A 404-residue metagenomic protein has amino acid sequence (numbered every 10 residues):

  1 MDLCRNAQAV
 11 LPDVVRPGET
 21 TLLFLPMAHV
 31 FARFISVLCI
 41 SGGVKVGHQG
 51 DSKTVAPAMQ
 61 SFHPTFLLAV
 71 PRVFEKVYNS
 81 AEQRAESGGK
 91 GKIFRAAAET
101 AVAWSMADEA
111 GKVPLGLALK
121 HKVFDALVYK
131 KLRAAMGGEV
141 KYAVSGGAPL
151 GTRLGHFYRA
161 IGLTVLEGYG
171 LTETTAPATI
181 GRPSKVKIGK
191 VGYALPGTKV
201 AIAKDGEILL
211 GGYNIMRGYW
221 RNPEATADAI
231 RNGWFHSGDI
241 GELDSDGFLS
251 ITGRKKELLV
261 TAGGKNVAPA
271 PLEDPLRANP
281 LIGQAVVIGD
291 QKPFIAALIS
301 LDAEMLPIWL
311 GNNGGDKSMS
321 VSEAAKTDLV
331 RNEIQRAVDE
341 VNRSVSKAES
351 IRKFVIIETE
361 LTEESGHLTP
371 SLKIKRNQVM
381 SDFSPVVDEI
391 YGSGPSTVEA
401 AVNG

Functional and structural regions predicted by a protein language model:
D2-L23, M27-A126, E139: Conserved AMP-binding/adenylation subdomain of ANL enzymes
C4-V10, K76-A81, A143-V144, L154-H156 (+1 more regions): Adenylate-forming
G116-L119, K185-V186, I215-G238, E273 (+1 more regions): Conserved ANL (AMP-binding/adenylate-forming) active-site segment centered on the GW(Y/F)…HTG consensus within
L150, H156-T164, L171-G189, N222-A225 (+1 more regions): Active-site loops of AMP-binding adenylate-forming
A194-T261, A278: Conserved ATP-binding/catalytic segment of the ANL
I240, N279-M305: C-terminal boundary motif of the adenylate-forming
N266, P280-Q284, M305-I356: Conserved C-terminal helical docking segment of ANL/AMP-forming enzymes that engages the acyl-acceptor during
Q284-V286, P293, Q335-G404: Conserved C-terminal "lid"/linker of ANL adenylate-forming enzymes
